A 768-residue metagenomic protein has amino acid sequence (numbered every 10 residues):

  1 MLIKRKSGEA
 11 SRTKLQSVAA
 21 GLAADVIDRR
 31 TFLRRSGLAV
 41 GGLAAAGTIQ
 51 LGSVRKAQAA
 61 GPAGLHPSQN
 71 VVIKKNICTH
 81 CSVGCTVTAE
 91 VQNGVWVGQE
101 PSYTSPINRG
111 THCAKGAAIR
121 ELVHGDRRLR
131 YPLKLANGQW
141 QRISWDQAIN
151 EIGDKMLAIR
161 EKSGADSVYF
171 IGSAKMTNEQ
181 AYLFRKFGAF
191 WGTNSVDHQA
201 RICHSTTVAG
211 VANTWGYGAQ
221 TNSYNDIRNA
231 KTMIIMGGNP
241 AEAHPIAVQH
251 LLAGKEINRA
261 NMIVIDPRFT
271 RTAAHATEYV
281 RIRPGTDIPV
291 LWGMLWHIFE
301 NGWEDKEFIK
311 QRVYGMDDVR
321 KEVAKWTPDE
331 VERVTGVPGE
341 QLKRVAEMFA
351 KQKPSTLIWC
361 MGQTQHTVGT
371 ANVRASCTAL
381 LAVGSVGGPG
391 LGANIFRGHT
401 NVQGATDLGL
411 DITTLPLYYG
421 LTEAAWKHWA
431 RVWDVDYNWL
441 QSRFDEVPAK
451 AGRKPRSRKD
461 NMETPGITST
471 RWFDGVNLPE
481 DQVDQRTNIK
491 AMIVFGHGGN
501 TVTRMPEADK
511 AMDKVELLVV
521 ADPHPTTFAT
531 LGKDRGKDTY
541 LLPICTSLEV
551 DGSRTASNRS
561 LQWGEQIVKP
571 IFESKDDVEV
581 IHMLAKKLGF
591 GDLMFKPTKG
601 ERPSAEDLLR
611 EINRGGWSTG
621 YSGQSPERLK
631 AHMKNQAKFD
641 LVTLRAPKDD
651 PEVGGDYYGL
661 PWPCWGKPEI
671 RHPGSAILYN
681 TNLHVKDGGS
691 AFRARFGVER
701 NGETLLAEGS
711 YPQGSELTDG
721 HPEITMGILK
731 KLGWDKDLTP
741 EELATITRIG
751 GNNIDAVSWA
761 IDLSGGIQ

Functional and structural regions predicted by a protein language model:
L2-N301, V319, K325, E330 (+8 more regions): N-terminal export/assembly segments and adjacent metallocofactor-ligating motifs of anaerobic energy-metabolism
L2-R5, K14-Q16, A20, Y182-L251 (+5 more regions): Extended redox/cofactor-interaction regions of prokaryotic respiratory oxidoreductases
S163-G172, Q199-C203, K306-V313, R333-V334 (+4 more regions): Short coil/turn segments at secondary-structure boundaries
V196, D305-K306, L342, T356-L357 (+5 more regions): Acidic/polar loop patches that form or flank catalytic/metal-binding clefts of enzymes that bind anionic ligands
Y224, Y540, S547-P570, V580-A585 (+1 more regions): Glycine/threonine-rich phosphate-binding loop and adjacent beta-strand/alpha-helix elements that clamp
M233, H275-A276, W326-D329, I358-Q363 (+1 more regions): Flexible glycine/proline-enriched surface loops and loop-helix/loop-strand junctions
A346-K353: Core structural elements
V568-F639: Long, C-terminal catalytic modules of enzymes
